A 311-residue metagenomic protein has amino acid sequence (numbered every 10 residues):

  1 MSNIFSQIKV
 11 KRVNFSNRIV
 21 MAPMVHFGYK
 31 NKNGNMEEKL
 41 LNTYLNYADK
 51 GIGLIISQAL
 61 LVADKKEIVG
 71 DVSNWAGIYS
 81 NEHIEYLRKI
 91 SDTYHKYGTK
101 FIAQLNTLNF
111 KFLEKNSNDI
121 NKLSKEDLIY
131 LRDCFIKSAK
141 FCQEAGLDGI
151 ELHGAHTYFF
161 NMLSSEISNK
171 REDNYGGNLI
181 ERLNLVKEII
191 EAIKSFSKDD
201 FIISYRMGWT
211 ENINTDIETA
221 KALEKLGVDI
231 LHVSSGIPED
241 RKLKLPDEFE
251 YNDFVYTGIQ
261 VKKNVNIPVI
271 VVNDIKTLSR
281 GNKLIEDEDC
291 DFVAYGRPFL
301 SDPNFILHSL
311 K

Functional and structural regions predicted by a protein language model:
M1-K311: Flavin-dependent oxidoreductase catalytic cores
